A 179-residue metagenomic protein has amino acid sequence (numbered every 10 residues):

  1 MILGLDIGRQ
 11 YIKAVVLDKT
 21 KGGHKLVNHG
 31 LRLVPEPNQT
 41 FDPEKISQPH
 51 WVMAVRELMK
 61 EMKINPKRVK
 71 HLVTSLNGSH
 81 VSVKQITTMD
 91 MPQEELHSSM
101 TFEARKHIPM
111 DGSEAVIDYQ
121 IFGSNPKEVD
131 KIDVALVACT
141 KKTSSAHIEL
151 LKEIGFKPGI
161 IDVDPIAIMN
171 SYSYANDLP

Functional and structural regions predicted by a protein language model:
M1-L33, K70-N77, S173-P179: Gly/Thr-rich phosphate-binding beta-strand-loop-beta motif of the actin/hexokinase/Hsp70
Q10, Q48-R56, H97, S144: Amphipathic alpha-helical transducer elements in NTP-driven molecular machines
V15-L17, K25-N28, T40-E44, K84-I86: Short, glycine/acidic-enriched capping/hinge loops at junctions between secondary-structure elements
K19-G22, N38-H50, G123-K131, A175-P179: Short, glycine- and charge-enriched coil/turn segments that flank and shape catalytic ligand pockets
K19-K21, M59-M62, P66, I108-G112 (+1 more regions): Conserved NTP-handling cores and scaffolds of large molecular machines
H29-M62: N-terminal phosphate-binding loop and adjacent alpha-helix
V55-K70, I154: Phosphate/pyrophosphate-binding loops at sites that engage ATP/ADP/AMP, CoA/4′-phosphopantetheine, polyphosphate
H71, S75-Y174: Active-site neighborhood for divalent-cation/phosphate handling
